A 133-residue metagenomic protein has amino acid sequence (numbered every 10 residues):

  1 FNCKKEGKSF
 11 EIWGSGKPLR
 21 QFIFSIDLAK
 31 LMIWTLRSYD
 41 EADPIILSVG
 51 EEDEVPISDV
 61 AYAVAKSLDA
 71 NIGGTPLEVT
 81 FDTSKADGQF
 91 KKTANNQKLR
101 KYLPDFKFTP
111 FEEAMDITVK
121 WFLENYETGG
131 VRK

Functional and structural regions predicted by a protein language model:
N2-K133: C-terminal substrate-binding subdomain of Rossmann-fold SDR/epimerase-dehydratase oxidoreductases
